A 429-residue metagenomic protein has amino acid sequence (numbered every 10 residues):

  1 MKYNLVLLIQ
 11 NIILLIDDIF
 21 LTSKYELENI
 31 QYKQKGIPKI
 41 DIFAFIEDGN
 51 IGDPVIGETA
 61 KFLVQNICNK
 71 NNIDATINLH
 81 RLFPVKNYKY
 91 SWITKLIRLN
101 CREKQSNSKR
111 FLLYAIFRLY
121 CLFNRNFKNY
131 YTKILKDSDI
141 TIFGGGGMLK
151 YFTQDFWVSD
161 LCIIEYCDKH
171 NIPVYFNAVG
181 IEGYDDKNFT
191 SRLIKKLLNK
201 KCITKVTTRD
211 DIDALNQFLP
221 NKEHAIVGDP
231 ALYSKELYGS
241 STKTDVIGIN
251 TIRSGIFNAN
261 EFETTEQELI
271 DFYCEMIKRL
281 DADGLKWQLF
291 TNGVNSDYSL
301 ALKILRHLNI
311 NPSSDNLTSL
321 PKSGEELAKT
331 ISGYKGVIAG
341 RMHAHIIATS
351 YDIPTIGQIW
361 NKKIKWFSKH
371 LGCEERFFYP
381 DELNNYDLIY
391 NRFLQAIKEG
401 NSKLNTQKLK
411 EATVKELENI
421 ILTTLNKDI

Functional and structural regions predicted by a protein language model:
K2-I429: Active-site anion-handling motifs in enzyme catalytic cores
